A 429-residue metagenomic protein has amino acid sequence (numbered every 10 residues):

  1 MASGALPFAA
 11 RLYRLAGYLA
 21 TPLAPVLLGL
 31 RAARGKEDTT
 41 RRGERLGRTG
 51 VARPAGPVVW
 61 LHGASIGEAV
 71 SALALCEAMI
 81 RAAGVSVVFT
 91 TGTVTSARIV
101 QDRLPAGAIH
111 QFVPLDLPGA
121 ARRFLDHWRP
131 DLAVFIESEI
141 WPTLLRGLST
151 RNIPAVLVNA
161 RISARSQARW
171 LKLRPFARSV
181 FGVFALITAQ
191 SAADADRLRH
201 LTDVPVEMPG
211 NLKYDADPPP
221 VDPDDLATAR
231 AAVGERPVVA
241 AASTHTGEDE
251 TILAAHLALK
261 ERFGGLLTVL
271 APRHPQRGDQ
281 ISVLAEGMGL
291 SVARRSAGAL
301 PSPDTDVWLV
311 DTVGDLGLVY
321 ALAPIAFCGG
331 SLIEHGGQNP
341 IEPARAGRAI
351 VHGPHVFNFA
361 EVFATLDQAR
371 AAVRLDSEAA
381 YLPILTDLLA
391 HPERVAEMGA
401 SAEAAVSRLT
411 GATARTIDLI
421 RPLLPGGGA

Functional and structural regions predicted by a protein language model:
M1-A429: Nucleotide-activated sugar donor-binding and catalytic core shared by glycosyltransferases and related lipid-linked
